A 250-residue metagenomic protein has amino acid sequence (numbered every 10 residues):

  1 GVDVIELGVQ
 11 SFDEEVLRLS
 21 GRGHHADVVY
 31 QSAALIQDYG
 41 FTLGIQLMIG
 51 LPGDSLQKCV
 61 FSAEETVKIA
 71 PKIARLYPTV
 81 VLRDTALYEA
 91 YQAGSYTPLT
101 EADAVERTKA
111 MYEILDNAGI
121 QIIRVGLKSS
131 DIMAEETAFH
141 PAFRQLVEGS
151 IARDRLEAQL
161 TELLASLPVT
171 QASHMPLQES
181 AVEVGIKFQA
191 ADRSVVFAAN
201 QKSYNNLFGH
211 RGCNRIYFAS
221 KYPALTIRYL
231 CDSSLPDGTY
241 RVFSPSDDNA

Functional and structural regions predicted by a protein language model:
G1-T79, R83-D103: Conserved non-cysteine loop/helix-boundary elements of the Radical SAM core domain that shape
A86, G94-A250: Auxiliary Fe-S-binding modules of radical SAM enzymes
